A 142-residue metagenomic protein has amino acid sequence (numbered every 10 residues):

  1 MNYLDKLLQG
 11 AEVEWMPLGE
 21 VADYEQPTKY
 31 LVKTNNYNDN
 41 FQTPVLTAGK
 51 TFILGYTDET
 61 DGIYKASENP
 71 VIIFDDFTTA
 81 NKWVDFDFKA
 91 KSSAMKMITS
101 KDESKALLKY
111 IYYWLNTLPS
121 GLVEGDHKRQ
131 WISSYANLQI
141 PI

Functional and structural regions predicted by a protein language model:
M1, E12-E14, L107, A136-I142: Amphipathic alpha-helical segments
Y3, E12, Q26-Y30, I53-L54 (+3 more regions): Short loop/beta submotifs within extracellular cysteine-rich repeat domains
Y3-T28, N40-T51: Non-catalytic DNA-recognition/assembly elements of restriction-modification systems
L8, N36, K101: Short, charged/polar micro-motifs that form catalytic or ligand-binding hotspots
A22, G49-F52, D76-T79, D102: A broadly conserved detector of short glycine/acidic/proline-rich loop/turn motifs that flank catalytic sites and bind
T34-T43, E59-F74, N81-S93, L115 (+1 more regions): Short, surface-exposed loop/turn microsegments at beta-strand edges and helix-strand junctions
A80-Q139: Basic, amphipathic alpha-helical recognition segments used for DNA target recognition
